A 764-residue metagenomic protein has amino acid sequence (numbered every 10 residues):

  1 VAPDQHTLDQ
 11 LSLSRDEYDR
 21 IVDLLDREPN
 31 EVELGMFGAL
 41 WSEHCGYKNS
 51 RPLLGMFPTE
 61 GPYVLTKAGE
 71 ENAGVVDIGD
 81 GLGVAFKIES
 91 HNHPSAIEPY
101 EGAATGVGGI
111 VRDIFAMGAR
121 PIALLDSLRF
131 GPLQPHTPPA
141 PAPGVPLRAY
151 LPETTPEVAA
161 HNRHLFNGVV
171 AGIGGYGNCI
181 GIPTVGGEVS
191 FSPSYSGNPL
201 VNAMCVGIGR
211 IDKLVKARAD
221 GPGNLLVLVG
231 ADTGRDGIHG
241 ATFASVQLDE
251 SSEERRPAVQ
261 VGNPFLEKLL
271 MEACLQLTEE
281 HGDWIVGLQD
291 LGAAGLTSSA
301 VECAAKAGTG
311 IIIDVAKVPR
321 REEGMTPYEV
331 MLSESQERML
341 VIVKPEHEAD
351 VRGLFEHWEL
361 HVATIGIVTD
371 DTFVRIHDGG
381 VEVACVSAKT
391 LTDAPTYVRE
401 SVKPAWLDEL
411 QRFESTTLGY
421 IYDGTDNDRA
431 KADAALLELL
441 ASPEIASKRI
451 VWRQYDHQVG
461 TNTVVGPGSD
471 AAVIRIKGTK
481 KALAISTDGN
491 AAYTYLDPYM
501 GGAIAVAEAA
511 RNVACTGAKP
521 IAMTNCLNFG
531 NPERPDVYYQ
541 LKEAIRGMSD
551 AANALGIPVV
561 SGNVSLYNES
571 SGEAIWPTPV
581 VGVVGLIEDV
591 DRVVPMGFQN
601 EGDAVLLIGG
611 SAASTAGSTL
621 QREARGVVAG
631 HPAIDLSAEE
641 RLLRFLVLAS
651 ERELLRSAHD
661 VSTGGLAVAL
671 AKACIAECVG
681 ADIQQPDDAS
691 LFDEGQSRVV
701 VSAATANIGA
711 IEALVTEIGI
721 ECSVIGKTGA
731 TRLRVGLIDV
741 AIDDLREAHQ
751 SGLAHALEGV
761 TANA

Functional and structural regions predicted by a protein language model:
V1-L11, R15, L25-L34, P139 (+11 more regions): Glycine-/charge-enriched secondary-structure boundary and capping motifs
A2-D77: N-terminal amphipathic, basic-rich helices that act as targeting or association modules
S12, P264, L636-E640: Alpha-helix N-cap/helix-start motif at coil-to-helix transitions, marked by capping-box chemistry
F37, L133, T297, P532 (+1 more regions): Active-site-proximal flexible loops/turns
W41, C45, L54-T105, G109-V111 (+7 more regions): Non-catalytic terminal/interface segments that mediate subunit docking, oligomerization, and allosteric communication
A73-P141, L147-H361, V368-F373, H377 (+13 more regions): Mobile "lid/hinge" segments at catalytic clefts and subdomain interfaces of large enzymes
